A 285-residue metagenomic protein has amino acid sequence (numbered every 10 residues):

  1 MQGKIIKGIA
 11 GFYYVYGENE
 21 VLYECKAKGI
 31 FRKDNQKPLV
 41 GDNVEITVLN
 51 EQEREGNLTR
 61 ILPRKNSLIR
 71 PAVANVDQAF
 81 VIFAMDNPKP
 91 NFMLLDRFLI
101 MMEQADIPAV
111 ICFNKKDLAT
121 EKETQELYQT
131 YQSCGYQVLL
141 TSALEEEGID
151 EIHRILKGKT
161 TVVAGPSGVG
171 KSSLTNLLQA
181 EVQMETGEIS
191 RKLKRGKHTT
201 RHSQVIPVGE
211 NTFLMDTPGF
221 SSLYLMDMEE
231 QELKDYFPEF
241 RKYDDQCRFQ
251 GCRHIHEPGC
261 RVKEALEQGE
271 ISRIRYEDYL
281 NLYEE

Functional and structural regions predicted by a protein language model:
M1-I9: Structural detector for short beta-strands of small beta-barrel domains
G11, G29, N35-Q52, L62-Q78 (+8 more regions): Helix-rich effector regions associated with P-loop NTPase G domains
Y13-G17, C25, I46: SH3/SH3-like beta-barrel fold
V21-I30: Short, structured beta-strand/loop micro-motifs enriched in basic residues and often containing a Trp
E51-I61, K89-N91: Short, Lys/Arg- and Gly-enriched loop/turn segments at beta-strand edges
M93-E103: Histidine-anchored nucleotide/phosphate-binding helix
D117-V169: Canonical P-loop GTPase G-domain recognition
